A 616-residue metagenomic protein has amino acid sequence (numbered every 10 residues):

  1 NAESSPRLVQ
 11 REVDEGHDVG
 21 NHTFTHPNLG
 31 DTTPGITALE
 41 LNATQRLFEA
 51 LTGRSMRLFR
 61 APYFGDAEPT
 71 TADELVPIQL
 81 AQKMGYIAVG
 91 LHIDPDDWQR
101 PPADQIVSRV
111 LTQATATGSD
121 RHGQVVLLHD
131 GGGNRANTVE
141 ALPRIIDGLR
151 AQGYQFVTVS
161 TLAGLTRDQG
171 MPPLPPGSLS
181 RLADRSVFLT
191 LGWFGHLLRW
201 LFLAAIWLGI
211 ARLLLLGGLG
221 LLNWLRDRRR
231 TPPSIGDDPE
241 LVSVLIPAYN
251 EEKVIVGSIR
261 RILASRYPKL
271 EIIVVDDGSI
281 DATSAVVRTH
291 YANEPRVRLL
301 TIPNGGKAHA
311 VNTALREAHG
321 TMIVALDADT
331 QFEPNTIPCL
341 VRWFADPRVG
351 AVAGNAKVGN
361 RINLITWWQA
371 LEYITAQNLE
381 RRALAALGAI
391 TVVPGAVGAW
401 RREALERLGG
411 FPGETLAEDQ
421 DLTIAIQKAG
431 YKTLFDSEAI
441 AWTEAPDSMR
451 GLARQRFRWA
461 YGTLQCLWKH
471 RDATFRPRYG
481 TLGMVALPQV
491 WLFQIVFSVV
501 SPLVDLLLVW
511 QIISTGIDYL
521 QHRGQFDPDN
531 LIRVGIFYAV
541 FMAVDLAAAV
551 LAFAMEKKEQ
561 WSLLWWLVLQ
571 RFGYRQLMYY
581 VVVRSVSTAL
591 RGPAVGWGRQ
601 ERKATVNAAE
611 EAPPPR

Functional and structural regions predicted by a protein language model:
E3-S4, G20, F24-G148, Q152-Q155 (+2 more regions): Catalytic domains of cell-wall/extracellular-matrix polysaccharide-remodeling enzymes, centered on de-N-acetylation
L191-K253, G257-R260: N-proximal low-complexity "stem/linker" segments adjacent to membrane-targeting elements
L215-L241, D472-Q489, V504-R616: Juxtamembrane C-terminal module of membrane proteins
E240-S243, E271, E406, D421: Cell-envelope/extracellular polymer assembly enzymes that use nucleotide-activated donors
V256-G257, D281-T289, V311, N335: Acidic helix N-cap motif at the loop->helix transition within catalytic regions of sugar-transfer enzymes
R260-K269: Short, acidic, metal-binding catalytic loop of nucleotide-sugar glycosyltransferases
P268, D276-A285, N304-G305: A conserved acidic beta->alpha catalytic loop
Y291-R316, G320-T321, P334-L416, F457-W468: Long helical/loop segments within the catalytic core of UDP-sugar-dependent glycosyltransferases, especially the large
